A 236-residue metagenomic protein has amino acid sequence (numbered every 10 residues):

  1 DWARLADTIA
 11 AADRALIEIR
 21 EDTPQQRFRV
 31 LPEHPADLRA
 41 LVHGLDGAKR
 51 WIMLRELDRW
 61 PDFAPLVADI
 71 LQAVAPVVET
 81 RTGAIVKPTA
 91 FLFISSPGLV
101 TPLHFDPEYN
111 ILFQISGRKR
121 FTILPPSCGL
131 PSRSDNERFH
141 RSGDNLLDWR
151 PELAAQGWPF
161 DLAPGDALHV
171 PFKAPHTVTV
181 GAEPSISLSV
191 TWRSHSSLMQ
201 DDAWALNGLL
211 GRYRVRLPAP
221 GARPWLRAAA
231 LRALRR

Functional and structural regions predicted by a protein language model:
D1-A68, Q72, N207-R214, R236: Transition-metal
A64-V67, P102-D106, T122-S127, P131-N136 (+1 more regions): A short secondary-structure junction signal
I85-F93: A short glycine-rich, His/Asp/Glu-containing loop-to-beta-strand
K87, V100-N110, A155-Q156: A short beta-loop-beta micro-motif enriched in histidine and acidic residues
F93-P97, D106, N110-R120, P125 (+2 more regions): Short, conserved beta-strand element in jelly-roll/cupin
Q114-H169, A174-P175: Double-stranded beta-helix
S134-N136, A182-L198: A short hydrophobic beta-strand segment most commonly corresponding to one strand of the jelly-roll/cupin
P159-F160, S194, Q200-R236: Conserved double-stranded beta-helix
